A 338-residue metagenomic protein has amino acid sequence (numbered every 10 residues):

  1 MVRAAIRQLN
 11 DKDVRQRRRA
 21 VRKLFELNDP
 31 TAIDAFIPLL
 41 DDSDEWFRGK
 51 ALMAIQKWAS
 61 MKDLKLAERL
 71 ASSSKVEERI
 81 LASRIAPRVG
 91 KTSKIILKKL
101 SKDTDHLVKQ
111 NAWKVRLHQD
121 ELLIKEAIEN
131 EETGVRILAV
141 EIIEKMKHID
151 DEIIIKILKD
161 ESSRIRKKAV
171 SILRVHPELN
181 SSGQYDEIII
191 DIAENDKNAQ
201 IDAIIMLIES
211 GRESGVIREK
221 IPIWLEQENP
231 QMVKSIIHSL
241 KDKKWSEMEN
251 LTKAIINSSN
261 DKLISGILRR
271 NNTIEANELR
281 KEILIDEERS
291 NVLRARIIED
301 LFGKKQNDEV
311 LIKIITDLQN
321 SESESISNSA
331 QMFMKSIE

Functional and structural regions predicted by a protein language model:
M1-K57, A295, E299-K304, N320 (+1 more regions): N-terminal alpha-helical scaffold/docking segments in eukaryotic complex subunits
M1-Q8, D29-D41, S60-S72, G90-K102 (+7 more regions): Amphipathic alpha-helical scaffolding segments comprising HEAT/armadillo-like alpha-solenoid repeats
K12-D13, S43-E45, S74-K75, T104-D105 (+7 more regions): Short inter-helical turns and helix N-cap capping residues of alpha-solenoid HEAT/ARM repeat scaffolds
R17, R48, R79, K109 (+7 more regions): Residue-level detector of extended alpha-helical repeat arrays and alpha-solenoid scaffolds
A20, A51, A82, A112 (+7 more regions): Conserved hydrophobic register position within alpha-solenoid helical repeats
K23, A54, I85-R88, V115 (+7 more regions): Core register positions within helices of long alpha-helical scaffolds
N111, G134, L138, S162-S171 (+3 more regions): Core solenoid repeat modules with strong leucine/isoleucine-rich periodicity, prominently canonical LRR arrays but also
N198, I223, Q231, S258 (+3 more regions): Repeat-based scaffolding regions
